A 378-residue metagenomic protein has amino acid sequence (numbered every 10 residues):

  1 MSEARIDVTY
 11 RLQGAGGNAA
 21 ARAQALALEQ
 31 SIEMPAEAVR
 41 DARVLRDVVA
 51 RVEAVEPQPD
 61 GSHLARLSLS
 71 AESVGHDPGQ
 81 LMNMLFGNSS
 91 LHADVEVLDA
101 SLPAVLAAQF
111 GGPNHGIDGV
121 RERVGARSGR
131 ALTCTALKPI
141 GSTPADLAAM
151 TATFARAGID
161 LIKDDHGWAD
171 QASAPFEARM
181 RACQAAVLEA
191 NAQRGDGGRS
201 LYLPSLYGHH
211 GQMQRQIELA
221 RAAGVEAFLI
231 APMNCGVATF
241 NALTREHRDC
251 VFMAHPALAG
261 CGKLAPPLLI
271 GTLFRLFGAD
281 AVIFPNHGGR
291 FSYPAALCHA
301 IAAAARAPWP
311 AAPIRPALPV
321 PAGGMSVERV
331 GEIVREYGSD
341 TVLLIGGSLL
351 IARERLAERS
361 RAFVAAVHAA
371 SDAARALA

Functional and structural regions predicted by a protein language model:
M1-A155: N-terminal capping/small domains of soluble enzymes
Y10-G17, R130-A148, S200-Q212, P256-P266 (+1 more regions): Active-site mouth loops of central-metabolism enzymes
Q30-P35, L45-R46, P175-P204, G208 (+4 more regions): Alpha-helix-loop-beta-strand connector modules within alpha/beta enzyme cores
P113-R123, W168-A190, H210-M213, P232-R248 (+3 more regions): Active-site-adjacent beta->alpha loops and helix N-cap segments on the catalytic face of soluble alpha/beta enzymes
R130-C134, L161-H166: Gly-rich Lys/Arg/Thr-decorated short loops/hinges at beta-loop-alpha junctions or inter-strand turns that position
A149-D165, G224: Catalytic domains of carbohydrate-active enzymes, especially glycoside hydrolases
F154, I333, F363: Conserved, mostly hydrophobic/aromatic
R215-I217, A223-I345: Catalytic alpha/beta core domains of metabolic enzymes, predominantly
